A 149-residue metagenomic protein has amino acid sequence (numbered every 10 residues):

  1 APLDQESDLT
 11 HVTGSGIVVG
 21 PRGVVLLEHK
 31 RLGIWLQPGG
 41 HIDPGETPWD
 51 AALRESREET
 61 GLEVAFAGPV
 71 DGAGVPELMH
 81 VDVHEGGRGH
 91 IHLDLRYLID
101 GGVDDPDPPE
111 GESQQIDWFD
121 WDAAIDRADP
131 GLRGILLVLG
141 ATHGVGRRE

Functional and structural regions predicted by a protein language model:
A1-S15: Acidic, metal-coordinating catalytic segment for phosphate/diphosphate chemistry, firing primarily on the Nudix
E6-S7, L27, G40, D107-E110: Short histidine-centered beta-strand/loop micro-motifs that create catalytic or ligand/metal-coordination sites
S7, K30, Q37, P76-L78: Residue-level signal for pocket-adjacent positions within structured domains
I17, K30-R31, R96, D122: Anionic group-transfer/hydrolysis microenvironments
G20-P21: A cytosolic small-molecule/anion-sensing beta-strand core signal
V24-R54: Glycine-rich active-site/cofactor-binding loop and its immediate structural neighborhood
D43-G134: Unchanged
R127-E149: Charged phosphate-binding loop/patch that engages nucleotide di/tri-phosphates or the phosphate backbone of nucleic
